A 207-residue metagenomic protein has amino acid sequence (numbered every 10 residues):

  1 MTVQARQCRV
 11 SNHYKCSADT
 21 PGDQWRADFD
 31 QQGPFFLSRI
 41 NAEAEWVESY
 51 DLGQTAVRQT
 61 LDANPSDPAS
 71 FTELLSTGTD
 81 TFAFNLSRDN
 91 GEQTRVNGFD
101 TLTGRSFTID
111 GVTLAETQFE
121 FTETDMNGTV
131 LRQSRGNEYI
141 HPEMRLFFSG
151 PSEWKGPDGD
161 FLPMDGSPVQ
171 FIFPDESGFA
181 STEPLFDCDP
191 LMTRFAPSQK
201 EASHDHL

Functional and structural regions predicted by a protein language model:
M1-R26, F71-L75, D80-F84, F195 (+1 more regions): N-terminal cleavable signal peptides for secretion/export
V10, F36-S38, A115: A structural microfeature
S11, F35, T94-T101, L131-N137 (+1 more regions): Short, surface-exposed coil-to-beta transition loops
S11-D19, R39-L52, F99-G104, F161-H206: A structural signal for short, hydrophobic beta-strand segments that form beta-sheets in beta-rich/all-beta domains
D19-T77: An acidic-aromatic
D28, R39, S106, E123 (+1 more regions): Hydrophobic beta-strand positions
A69-N127: Extended beta-strand-rich segments in extracellular/periplasmic secretory proteins, especially within noncatalytic
V112-R194: Extended soluble regions of mature proteins
